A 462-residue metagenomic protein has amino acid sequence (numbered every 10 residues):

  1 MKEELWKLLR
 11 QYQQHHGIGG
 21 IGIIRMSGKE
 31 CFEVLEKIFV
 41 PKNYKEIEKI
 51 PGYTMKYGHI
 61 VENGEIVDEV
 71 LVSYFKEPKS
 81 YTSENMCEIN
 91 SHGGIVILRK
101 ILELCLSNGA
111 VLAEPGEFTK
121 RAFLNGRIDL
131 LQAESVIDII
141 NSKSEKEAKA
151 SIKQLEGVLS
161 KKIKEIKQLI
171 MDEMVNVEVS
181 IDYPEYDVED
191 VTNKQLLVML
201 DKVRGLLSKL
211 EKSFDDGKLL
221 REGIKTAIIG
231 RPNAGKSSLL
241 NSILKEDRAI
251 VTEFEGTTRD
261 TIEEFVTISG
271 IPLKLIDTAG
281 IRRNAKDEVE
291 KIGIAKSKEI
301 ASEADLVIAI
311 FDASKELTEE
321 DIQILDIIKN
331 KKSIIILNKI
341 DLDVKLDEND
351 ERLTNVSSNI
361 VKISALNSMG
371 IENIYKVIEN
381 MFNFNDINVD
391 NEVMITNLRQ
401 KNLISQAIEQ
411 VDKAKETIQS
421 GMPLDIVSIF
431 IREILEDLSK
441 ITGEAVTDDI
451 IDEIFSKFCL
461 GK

Functional and structural regions predicted by a protein language model:
M1-K149, K153, I334: A glycine-rich (often HGG/GG-containing) alpha/beta subdomain
E3, K7-Q11, A148-T267, N284-A285 (+1 more regions): C-terminal-of-GTPase-core extension/linker across diverse P-loop GTPases
H16, E65, K79, L220 (+5 more regions): Conserved catalytic network of the ASCE P-loop NTPase/AAA+ motor domain
G17, G28-E30, K76-S80, G94-V96 (+6 more regions): Conserved nucleotide-binding/hydrolysis micro-motifs of P-loop NTPases
G19-I21, Y53-M55, E303-V307, N330-S333 (+1 more regions): Short glycine-/polar-rich loops that comprise or flank the Walker A/P-loop and associated switch/sensor motifs
K56-D68, V72-K76, G256-A285, E303-L306: Switch I (G2) and immediately adjacent beta-strands of P-loop GTPase domains
L275, I310, I336: Generic enzyme active-site microenvironment
E290-S314: Inter-motif core of Ras-like GTPase G domains
